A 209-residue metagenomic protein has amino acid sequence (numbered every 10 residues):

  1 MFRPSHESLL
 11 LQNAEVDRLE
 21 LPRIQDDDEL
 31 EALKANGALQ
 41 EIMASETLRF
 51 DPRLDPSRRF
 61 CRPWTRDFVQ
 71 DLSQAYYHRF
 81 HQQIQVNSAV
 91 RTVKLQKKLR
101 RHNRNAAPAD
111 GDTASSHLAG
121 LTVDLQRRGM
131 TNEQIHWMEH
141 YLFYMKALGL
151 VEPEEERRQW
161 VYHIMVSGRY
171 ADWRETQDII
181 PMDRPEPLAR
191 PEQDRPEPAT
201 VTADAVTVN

Functional and structural regions predicted by a protein language model:
M1-D71, Y144, E156-V161, M165-E186 (+1 more regions): Extracytoplasmic cell-surface/polysaccharide-interacting catalytic and binding patches
S45-F50, S73-Q74, L99, S115-H117: Short amphipathic alpha-helical segments, especially helix-boundary/capping motifs
R66-Q70, Q74, K97, H136: Solvent-exposed, polar/charged alpha-helical surfaces in well-ordered, non-transmembrane soluble domains, broadly
L72-F80, N103, G129, L142-G149: Sec/Tat-exported extracytoplasmic proteins
Q82-K98: Acidic helix-start/capping segments at beta-turn-to-alpha-helix junctions
K94-D110: Charged, often glycine-rich, active-site loop that binds/positions anionic groups
P108-N209: Catalytic cores and adjacent binding grooves of peptidoglycan-active enzymes
